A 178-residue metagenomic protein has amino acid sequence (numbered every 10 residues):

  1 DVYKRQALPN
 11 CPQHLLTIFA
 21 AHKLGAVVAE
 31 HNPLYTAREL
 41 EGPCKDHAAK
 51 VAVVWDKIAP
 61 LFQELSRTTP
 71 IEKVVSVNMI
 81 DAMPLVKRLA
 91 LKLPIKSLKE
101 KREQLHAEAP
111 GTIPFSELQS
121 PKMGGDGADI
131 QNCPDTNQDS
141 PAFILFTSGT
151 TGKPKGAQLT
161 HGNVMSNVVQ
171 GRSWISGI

Functional and structural regions predicted by a protein language model:
V2-Y3: Short, small-residue-biased leader/transition segments that mark boundaries at the very start of proteins
A7, A52-W55, N137: Active-site-adjacent beta-strand anchor residues
L8-F19, L34-R38: Conserved coil-to-alpha-helix start sites within the AMP-binding
C11-P12, A37, A59, T151 (+2 more regions): Alpha-helix N-cap/helix-start and coil->helix boundary motif
T17-H22, V28, V164: Short hydrophobic alpha-helical segments of the AMP-binding
K23-Q119: Structural core segment of the AMP-binding/adenylate-forming
V27, C44-D56, A142-L145, K153-I178: AMP-binding/adenylate-forming
K99-R102, H106-F146, K153, G177-I178: Conserved pre-ATP/AMP-binding loop-to-beta segment of ANL
